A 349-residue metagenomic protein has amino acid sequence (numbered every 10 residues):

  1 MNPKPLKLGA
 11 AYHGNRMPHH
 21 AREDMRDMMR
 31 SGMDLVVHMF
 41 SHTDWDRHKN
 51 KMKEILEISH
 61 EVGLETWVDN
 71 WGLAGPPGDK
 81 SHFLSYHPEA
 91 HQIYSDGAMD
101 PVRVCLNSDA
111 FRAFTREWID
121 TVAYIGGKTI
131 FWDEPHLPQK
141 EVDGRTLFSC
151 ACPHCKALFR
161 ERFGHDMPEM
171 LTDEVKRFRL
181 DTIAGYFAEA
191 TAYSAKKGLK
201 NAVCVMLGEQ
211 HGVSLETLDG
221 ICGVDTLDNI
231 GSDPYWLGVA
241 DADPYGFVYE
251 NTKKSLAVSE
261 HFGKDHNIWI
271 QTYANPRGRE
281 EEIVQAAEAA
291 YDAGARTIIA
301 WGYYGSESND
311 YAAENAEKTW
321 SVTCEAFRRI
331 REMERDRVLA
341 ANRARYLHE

Functional and structural regions predicted by a protein language model:
M1-D24, V205: Boundary/entry segment of secreted carbohydrate-active catalytic domains
L8-R16, V37-D46, G97-R116, E169-A184 (+4 more regions): The substrate-binding groove and active-site-proximal loops of carbohydrate-active enzymes, especially glycoside
G14-W45, Y124-T129, G223-I230, A289-I298: Catalytic domains of carbohydrate-active enzymes, especially glycoside hydrolases
D24-P88, T172-A195: Aromatic-lined substrate-binding rim segments of carbohydrate-active enzymes
L56, E65-I125, E169-D173, A188 (+1 more regions): Active-site-adjacent "subsite" loops/lids of carbohydrate-active enzymes
W67, G164-G278, A312, T319: Glycoside hydrolase catalytic-domain groove-lining segments
G75-A98, D133-D166: Aromatic- and acidic-residue-enriched segments that line the glycan-binding/catalytic groove of carbohydrate-active
P234, N267-Y346: Substrate-binding cleft of secreted/luminal carbohydrate-active enzymes
